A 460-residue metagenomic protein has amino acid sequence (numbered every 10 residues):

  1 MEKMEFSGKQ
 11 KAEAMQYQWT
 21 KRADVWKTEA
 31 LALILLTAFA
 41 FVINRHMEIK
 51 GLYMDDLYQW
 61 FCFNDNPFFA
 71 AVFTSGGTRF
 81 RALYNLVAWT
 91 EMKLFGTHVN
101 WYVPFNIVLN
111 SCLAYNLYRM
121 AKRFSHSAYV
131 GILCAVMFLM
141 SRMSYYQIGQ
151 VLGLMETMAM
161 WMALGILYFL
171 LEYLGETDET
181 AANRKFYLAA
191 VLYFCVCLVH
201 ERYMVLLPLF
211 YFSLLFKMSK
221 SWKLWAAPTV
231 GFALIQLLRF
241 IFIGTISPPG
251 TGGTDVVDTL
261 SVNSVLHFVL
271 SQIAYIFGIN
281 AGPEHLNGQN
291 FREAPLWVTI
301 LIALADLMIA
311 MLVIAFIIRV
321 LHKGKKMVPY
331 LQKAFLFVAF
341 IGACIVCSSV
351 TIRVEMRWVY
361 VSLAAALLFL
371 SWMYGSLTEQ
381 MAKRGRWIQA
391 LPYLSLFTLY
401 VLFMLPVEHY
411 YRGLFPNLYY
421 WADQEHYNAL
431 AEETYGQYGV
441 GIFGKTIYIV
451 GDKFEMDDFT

Functional and structural regions predicted by a protein language model:
M54-K93, H98, F232, Q236 (+2 more regions): Membrane-lumen/periplasm interface segments of multi-pass, membrane-embedded glycan/lipid transferases
P104-A128, G165-F169, M311-I318: Transmembrane-helix motifs of polytopic, lipid-linked glycan transferases
L117-M143, M160-W161: Transmembrane-helix signature of polytopic, membrane-embedded enzymes that assemble or transfer cell-envelope glycans
A121, L399-T460: Membrane-embedded, lumen/periplasm-facing catalytic core of multi-pass transferases that use lipid-linked donors
M158, A163-F186, V196: Membrane-interface transmembrane helices that cradle and orient dolichyl/undecaprenyl
R184-H200, L207-F212: Membrane-interface alpha helices of multi-pass inner-membrane proteins
F186, A233, Y374-Y410: Signature aromatic-anchored transmembrane alpha helix within multi-pass, membrane-resident enzymes that catalyze glycan
V205-L237: Perimembrane helix-loop-helix junctions
